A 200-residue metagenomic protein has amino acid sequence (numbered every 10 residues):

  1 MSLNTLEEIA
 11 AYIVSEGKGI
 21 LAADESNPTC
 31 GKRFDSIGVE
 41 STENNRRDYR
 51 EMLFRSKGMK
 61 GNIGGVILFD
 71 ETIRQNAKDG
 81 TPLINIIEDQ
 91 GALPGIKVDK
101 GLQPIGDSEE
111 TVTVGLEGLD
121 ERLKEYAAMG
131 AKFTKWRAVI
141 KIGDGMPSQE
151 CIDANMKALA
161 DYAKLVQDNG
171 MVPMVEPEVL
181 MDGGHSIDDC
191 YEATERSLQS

Functional and structural regions predicted by a protein language model:
M1-M129, I142: Alpha/beta catalytic barrel-like cores
I37, S41, T111-G118, P147-A158 (+1 more regions): Alpha-helix N-cap and loop-to-helix initiation/capping positions
T42, W136, V175: Conserved, mostly hydrophobic/aromatic
V66, T134, P173-M174: Hydrophobic residues within beta-strands of alpha/beta enzymes
G101-I105, V139-G145, L180-G184: Conserved radical SAM core fold
L119-F133, N155-M171, S197-S200: Structured alpha-helical segments in the cores of large, soluble enzyme domains
A128-S148: A glycine-rich phosphate/pyrophosphate-binding beta-strand-loop-alpha-helix module
N169-V172, P177-V179: Amphipathic alpha-helical interface segments within eukaryotic helical scaffold and small GTPase-regulatory domains
